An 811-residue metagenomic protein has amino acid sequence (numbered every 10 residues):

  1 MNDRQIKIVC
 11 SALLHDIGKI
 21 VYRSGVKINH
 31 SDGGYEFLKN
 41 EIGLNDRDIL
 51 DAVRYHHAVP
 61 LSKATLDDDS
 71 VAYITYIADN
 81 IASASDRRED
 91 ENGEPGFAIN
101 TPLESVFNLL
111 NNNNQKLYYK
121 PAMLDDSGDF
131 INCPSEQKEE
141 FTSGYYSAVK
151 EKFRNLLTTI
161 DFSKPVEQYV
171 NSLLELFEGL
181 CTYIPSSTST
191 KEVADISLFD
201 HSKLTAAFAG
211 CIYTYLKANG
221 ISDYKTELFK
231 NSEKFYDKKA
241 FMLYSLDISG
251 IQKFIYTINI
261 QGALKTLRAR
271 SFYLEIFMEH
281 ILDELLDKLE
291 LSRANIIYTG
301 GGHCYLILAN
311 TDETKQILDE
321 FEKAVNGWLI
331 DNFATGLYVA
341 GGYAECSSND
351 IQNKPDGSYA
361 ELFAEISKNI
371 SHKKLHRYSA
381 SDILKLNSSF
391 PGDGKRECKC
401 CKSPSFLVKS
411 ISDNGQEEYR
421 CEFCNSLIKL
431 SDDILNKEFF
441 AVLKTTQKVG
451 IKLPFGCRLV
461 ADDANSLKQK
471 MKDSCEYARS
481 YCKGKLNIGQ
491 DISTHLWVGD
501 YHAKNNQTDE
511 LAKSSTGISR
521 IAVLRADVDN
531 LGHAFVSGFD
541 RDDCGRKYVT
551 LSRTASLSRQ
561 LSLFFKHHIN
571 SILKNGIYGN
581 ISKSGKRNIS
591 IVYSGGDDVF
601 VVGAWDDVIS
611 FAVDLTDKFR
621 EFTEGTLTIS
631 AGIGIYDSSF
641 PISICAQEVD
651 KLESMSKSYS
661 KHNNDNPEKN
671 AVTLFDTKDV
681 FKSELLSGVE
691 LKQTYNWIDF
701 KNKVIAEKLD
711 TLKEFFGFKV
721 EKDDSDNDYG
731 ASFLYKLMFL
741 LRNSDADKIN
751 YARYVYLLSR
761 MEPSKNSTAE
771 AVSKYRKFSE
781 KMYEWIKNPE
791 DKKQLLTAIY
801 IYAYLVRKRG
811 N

Functional and structural regions predicted by a protein language model:
M1-I131, Y183-T188, E233-Y236, Y256-L267: Divalent metal-dependent catalytic cores for phosphoryl transfer on phosphate-bearing substrates
M1-I8, I20, S31-D51, I196-N231 (+1 more regions): Alpha-helical phosphate/pyrophosphate-handling elements in metalloenzyme active cores
I49-H57, M242, A294-I307, A334-Q352 (+5 more regions): A short glycine-enriched loop-to-beta-strand structural element that forms part of the catalytic core of nucleotide
A206-K217, F272-L291, L318-L329, L561-N588 (+3 more regions): Alpha-helical scaffold within the catalytic cores of cyclic-nucleotide enzymes
A309, E320, A324, Y343-E345 (+3 more regions): Cyclic nucleotide signaling catalytic output domains
L329-V339, E365-S381, F622-T628, E648-V680: Catalytic/regulatory signature loops of cyclic-dinucleotide turnover enzymes and related class III nucleotidyl cyclases
L375-R479: Cys/His-rich short segments
K661-N811: Long, compositionally biased charged/polar accessory segments in the mid-to-C-terminal portions of proteins
